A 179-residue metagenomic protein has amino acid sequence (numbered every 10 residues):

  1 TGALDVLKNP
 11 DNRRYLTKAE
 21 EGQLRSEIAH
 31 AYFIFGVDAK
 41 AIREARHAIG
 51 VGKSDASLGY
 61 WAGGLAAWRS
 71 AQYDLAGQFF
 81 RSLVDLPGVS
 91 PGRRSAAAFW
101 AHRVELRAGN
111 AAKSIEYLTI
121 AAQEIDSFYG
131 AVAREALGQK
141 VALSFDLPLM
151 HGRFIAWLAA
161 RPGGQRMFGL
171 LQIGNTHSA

Functional and structural regions predicted by a protein language model:
T1-A179: Extracytoplasmic and endomembrane cell-envelope/extracellular-matrix remodeling and assembly machinery
